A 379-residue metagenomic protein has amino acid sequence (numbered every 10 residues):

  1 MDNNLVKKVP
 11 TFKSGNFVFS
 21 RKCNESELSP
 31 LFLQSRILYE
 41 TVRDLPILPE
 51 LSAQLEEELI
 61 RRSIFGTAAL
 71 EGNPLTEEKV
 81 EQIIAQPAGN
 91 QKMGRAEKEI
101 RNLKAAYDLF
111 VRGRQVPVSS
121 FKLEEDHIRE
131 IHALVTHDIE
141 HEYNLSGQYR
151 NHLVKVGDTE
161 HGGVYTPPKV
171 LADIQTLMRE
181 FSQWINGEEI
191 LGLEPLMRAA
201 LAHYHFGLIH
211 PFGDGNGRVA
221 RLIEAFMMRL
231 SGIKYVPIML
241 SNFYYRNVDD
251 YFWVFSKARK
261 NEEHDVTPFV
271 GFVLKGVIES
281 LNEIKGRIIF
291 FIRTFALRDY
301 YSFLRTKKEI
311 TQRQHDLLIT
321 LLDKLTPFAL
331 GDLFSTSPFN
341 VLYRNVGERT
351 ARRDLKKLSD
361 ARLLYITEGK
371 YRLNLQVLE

Functional and structural regions predicted by a protein language model:
M1-E379: FIC/Doc superfamily catalytic core
